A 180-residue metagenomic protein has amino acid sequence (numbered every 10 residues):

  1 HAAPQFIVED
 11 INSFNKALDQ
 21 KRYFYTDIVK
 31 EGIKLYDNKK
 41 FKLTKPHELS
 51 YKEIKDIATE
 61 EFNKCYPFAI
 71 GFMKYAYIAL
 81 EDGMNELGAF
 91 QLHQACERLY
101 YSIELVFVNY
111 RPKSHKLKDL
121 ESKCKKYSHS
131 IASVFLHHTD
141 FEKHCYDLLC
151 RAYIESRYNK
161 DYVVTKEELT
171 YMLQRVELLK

Functional and structural regions predicted by a protein language model:
A2-D82, E86-Q91, R98-K180: Catalytic core of pol beta-like nucleotidyltransferases
